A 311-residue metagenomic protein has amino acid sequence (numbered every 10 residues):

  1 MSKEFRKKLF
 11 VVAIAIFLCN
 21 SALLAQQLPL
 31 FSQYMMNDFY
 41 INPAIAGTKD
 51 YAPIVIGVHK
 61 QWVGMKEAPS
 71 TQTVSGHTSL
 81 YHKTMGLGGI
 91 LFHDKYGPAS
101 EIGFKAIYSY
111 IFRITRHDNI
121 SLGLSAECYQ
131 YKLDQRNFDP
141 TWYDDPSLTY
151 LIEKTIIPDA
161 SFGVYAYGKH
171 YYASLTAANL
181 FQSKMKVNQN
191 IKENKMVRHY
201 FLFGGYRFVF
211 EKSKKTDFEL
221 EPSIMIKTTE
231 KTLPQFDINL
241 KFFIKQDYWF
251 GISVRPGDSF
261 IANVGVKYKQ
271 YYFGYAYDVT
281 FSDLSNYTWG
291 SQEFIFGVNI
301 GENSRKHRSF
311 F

Functional and structural regions predicted by a protein language model:
S2-V11: Bacterial N-terminal signal peptides that target proteins for export
F10, I14-C19: Hydrophobic helical h-region of N-terminal Sec-dependent signal peptides in bacterial secretory/periplasmic proteins
S21-A25: Sec/Tat signal peptide C-region and signal peptidase I cleavage site
Q26-F311: Subset of outer-membrane beta-barrel
